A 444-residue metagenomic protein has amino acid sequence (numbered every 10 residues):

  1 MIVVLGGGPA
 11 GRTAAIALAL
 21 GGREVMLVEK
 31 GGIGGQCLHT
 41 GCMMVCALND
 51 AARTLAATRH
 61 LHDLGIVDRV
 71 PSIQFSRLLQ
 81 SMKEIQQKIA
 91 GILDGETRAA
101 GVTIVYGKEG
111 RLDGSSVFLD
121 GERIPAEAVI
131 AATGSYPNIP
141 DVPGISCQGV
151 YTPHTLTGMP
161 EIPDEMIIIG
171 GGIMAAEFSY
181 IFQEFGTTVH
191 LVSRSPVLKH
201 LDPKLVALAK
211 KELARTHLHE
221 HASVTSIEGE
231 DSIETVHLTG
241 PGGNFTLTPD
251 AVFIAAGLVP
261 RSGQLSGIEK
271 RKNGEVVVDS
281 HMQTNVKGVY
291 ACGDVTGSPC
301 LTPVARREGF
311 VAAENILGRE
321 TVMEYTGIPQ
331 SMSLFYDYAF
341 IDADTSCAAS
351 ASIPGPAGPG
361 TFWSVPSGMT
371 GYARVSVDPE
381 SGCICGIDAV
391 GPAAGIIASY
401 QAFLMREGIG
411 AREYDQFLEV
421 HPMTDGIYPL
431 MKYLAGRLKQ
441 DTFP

Functional and structural regions predicted by a protein language model:
M1-L27, A175-E184: N-terminal Rossmann-like FAD-binding beta1-loop-alpha1 element of flavoenzymes
M1-T13, L20, P203, V295-G395 (+3 more regions): Mid-to-C-terminal Rossmann-like scaffold of FAD/NAD(P)H-dependent oxidoreductases
A19-L38, T187-L198: Glycine-rich FAD pyrophosphate-binding loop
C37-R123, L201-A222, A343-S346, L430-Y433: N-terminal Rossmann-like dinucleotide/flavin-binding domain of flavoprotein oxidoreductases that bind FAD/FMN
C42, T133-T188, L218, S266 (+2 more regions): Glycine-rich dinucleotide-binding loop and its adjacent helix/turn
R69, T103-V105, G110-F118, I124 (+1 more regions): A Rossmann-like FAD-binding core segment of flavoenzymes
E84-A90, D94, P163-I167, I173-D231 (+3 more regions): Rossmann-like dinucleotide-binding cores of NAD(P)H-dependent redox enzymes
S146-P163, F245-N315: FAD-site-proximal beta/loop scaffold in flavoenzymes
